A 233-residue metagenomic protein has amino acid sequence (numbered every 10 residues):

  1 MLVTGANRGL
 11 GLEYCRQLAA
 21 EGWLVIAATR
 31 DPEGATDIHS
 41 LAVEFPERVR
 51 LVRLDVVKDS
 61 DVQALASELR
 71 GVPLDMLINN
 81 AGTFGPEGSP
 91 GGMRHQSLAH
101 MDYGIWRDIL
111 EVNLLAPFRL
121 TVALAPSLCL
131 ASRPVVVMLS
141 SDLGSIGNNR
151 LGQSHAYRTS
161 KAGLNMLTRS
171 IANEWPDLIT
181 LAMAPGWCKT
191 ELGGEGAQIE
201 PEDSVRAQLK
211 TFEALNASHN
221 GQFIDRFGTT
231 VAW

Functional and structural regions predicted by a protein language model:
V3-T4, N79-N80, P134-S141, L181-A184: Structural signature of the Rossmann-like NAD(P)-dependent dehydrogenase/reductase core
N7, G11-R16: N-terminal Rossmann NAD(P)H-binding glycine-rich loop of SDR-like oxidoreductase domains
E21-T36: Conserved glycine-rich Rossmann-like NAD(P)H-binding loop of the short-chain dehydrogenase/reductase
A42-S60: Rossmann-fold cofactor-recognition segment
V57-V72: Conserved Rossmann-fold cofactor-binding substructure of NAD(P)-dependent oxidoreductases
T83-L110, L115-A125, C129-N173: Catalytic loop of short-chain dehydrogenase/reductase
V135, N165, E174-M183, C188 (+1 more regions): Conserved Rossmann-fold SDR core element
A182-G186, G194-W233: C-terminal helical subdomain
